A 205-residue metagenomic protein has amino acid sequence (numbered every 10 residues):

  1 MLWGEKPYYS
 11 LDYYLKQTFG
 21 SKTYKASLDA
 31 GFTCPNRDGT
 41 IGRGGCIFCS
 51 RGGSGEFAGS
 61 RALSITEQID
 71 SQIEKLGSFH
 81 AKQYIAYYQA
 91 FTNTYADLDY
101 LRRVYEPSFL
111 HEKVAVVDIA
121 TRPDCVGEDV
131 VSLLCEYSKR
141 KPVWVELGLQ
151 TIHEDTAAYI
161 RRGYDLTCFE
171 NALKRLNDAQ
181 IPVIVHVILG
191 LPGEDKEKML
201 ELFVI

Functional and structural regions predicted by a protein language model:
M1-I85: N-terminal [4Fe-4S]-dependent radical SAM core
Y13, E106, S132: Active-site phosphate/pyrophosphate- and oxyanion-stabilizing loops and adjacent acidic/basic residues in soluble
K22, H80-Y84, E112-V117, K139-V143 (+1 more regions): Short, well-ordered coil/turn segments that N-cap beta-strands
C46, P107-V114, E201-I205: Structural recognition of alpha->loop->beta junctions
S54-L63, A90-R103, V117-A179, L189-I205: Conserved non-cysteine loop/helix-boundary elements of the Radical SAM core domain that shape
S71-H111, V116-D118: A contiguous, low-structure linker/loop signature
I184-V187: Short, conserved beta-strand edge motifs with alternating hydrophobic and charged residues
